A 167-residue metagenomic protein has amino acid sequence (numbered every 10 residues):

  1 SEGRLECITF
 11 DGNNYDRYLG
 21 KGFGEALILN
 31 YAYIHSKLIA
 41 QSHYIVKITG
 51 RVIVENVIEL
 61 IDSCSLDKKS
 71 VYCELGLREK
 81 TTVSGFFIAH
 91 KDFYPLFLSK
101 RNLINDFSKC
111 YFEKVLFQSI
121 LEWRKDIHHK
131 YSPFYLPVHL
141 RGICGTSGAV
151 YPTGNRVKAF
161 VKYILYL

Functional and structural regions predicted by a protein language model:
S1-L167: ER/Golgi luminal nucleotide-sugar-dependent glycosyltransferases, focusing on the catalytic module
